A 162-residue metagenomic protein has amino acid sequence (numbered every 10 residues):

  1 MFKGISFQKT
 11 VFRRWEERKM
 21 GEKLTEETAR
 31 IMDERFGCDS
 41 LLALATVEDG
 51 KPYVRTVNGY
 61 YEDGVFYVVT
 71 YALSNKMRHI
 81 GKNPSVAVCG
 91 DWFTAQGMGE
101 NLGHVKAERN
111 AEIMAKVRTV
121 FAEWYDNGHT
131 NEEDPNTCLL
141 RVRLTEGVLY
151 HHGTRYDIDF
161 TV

Functional and structural regions predicted by a protein language model:
F2, R13, T28, A45-G50: Short hydrophobic/aromatic-rich motifs at helix boundaries and adjacent loops
F2-E16, G21-K23, T94-V162: Charged, gly/pro-rich active-site loop segments
G21-L41: Short, basic/aromatic recognition patches
T28-R30, Y53-T56, L73, N127: A generic local structural motif
R30-F36, S74-H79, C138: Short linear motifs in intrinsically disordered
G37-A43, V120-Y125: Short Pro/Gly-enriched beta-strand edge/turn motifs at strand-loop
D39-A72, R78-I80, V86-G90: Short beta-strand segments
A72-L73, P84, N101, T154: A short beta-strand motif that forms part of the nucleic acid-binding face of small beta-barrel RNA-binding folds
